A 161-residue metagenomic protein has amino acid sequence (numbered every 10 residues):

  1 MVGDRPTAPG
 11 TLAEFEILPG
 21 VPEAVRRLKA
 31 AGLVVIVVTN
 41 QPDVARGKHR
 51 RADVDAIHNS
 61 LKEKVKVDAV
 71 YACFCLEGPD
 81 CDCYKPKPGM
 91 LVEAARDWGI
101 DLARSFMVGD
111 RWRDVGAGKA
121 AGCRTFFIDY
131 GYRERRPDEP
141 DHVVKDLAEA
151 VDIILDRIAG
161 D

Functional and structural regions predicted by a protein language model:
M1-V34: Active-site neighborhood of HAD-like aspartate-dependent phosphohydrolases
V2-R5, V37-N40, A69-Y71, V92-A95: A short alpha-helix capping/helix-coil boundary motif
G3-R5, G47, I153: Residues that scaffold the ATP/ADP-binding catalytic core of kinase and kinase-like folds
A8-T11, D43-K48, E77-C81, E134-P137: A short acidic, helix-capping loop that chelates divalent metal ions and anchors anionic groups
T11-L18, G47-R51, Y84, P140: Flexible, glycine- and charge-enriched loops at secondary-structure boundaries
V21-V54, H58, V67-P79, G118: Substrate-recognition element of Asp-dependent hydrolases with the DxDx(T/V) motif
A52-A69, G78-M107, R111-D161: Asp-based, Mg2+/Mn2+-dependent phosphohydrolase catalytic module
